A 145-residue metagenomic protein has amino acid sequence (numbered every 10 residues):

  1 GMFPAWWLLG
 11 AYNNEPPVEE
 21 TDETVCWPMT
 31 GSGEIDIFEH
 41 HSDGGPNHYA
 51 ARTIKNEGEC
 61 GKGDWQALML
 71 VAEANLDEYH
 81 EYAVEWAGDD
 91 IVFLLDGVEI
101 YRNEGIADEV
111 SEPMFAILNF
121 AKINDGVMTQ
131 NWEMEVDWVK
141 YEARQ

Functional and structural regions predicted by a protein language model:
G1-Q145: GH16 jelly-roll
